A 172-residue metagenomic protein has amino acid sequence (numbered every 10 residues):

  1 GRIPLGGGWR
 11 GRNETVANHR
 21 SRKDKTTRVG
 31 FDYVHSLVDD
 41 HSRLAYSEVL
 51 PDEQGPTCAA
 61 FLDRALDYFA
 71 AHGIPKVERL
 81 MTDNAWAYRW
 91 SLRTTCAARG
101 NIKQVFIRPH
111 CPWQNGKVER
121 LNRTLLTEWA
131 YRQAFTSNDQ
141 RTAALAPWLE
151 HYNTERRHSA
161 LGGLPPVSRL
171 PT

Functional and structural regions predicted by a protein language model:
G1-E14, W86, T94-T95, C111-P112 (+1 more regions): Basic, flexible linker segments flanking DNA-binding modules in nucleic acid-interacting mobile-element proteins
G1-Y46, T57: An active-site-proximal beta-strand-loop segment
K23-D24, G30-F31, E48-G73: Active-site beta-loop-alpha junctions of metal-dependent nucleic acid enzymes, especially the RNase H-like/DDE
L44, G73-E78: Short, surface-exposed connector motifs at secondary-structure boundaries
L44-E48, V105-I107: Short small-residue beta-strand/loop micro-motif enriched in glycine and branched aliphatics
R79-N84, A98-K117, Q133-T136: RNase H-like polynucleotidyl transferase catalytic core
T94, G100-I102, T124-T172: C-terminal domain-tail junction helix/linker
